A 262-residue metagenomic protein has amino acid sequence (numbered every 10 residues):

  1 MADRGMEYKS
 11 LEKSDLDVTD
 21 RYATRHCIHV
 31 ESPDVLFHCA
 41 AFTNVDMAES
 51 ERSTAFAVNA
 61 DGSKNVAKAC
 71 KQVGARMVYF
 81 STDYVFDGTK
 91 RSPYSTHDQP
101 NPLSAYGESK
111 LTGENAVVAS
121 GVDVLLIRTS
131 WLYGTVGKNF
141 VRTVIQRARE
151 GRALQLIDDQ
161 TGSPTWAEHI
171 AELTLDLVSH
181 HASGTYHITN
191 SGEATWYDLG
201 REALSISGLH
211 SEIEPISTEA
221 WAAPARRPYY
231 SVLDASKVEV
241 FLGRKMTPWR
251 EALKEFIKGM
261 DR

Functional and structural regions predicted by a protein language model:
M1-V35: N-terminal Rossmann/SDR dinucleotide-binding element
L11, L36-A40, M77-T82, D87 (+1 more regions): SDR active-site strand-loop-helix element
R21-V58: NAD(P)H-binding glycine-rich loop region in Rossmannoid oxidoreductase-like domains and their noncatalytic homologs
S50, A57, D61-N65, V85-I127 (+1 more regions): Catalytic helix-loop patch of NAD(P)-dependent Rossmann-fold dehydrogenases
N115-S163, E168-H169, D176: NAD(P)-dependent short-chain dehydrogenase/reductase
L156-T161, Y186-A194, F241: Glycine-rich Rossmann NAD(P)(H)-binding loop
L173, H180-P224, Y229: Mid/C-terminal beta-alpha module of Rossmann-like enzyme folds, strongest in SDR-family dehydrogenases/epimerases
T195-R201, I216-F256, M260-R262: Conserved C-terminal active-site "lid" loop/helix of NAD(P)H-dependent oxidoreductases that clamps the redox cofactor
